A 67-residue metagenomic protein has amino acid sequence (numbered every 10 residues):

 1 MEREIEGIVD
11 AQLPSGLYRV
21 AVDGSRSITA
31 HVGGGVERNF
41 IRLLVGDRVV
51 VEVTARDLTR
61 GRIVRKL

Functional and structural regions predicted by a protein language model:
M1-L67: Exposed beta-strand/loop interface patches that mediate assembly or binding
